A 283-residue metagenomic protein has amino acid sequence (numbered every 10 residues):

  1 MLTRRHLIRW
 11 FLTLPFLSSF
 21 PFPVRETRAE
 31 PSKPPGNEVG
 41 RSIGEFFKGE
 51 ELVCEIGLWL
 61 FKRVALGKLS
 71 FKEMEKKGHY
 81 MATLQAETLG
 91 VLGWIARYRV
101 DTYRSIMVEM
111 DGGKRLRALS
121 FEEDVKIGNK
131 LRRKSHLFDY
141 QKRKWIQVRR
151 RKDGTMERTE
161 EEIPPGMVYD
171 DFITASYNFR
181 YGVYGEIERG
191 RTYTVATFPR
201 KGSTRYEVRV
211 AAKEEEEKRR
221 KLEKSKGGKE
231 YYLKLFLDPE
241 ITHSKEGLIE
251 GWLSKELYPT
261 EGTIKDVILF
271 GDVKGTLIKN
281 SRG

Functional and structural regions predicted by a protein language model:
M1-P15: N-terminal secretory signal peptides and thylakoid transit peptides that target proteins across membranes
M1-T3, S18-R41: C-terminal segment of N-terminal export signals and the immediately downstream linker at the start of the mature
W10, F16-S18, T159, S254: Residue-level detector of alpha-helical hydrophobic segments embedded in or interacting with membranes
L12, L17, P21-P23, K48 (+1 more regions): Compositionally biased, low-structure terminal segments
E30-Y140, Y184-G283: Acidic, serine/threonine-rich low-complexity disordered tracts
D139-R200: Active-site/ligand-binding surface loops and adjacent short beta/alpha elements that line catalytic pockets across
